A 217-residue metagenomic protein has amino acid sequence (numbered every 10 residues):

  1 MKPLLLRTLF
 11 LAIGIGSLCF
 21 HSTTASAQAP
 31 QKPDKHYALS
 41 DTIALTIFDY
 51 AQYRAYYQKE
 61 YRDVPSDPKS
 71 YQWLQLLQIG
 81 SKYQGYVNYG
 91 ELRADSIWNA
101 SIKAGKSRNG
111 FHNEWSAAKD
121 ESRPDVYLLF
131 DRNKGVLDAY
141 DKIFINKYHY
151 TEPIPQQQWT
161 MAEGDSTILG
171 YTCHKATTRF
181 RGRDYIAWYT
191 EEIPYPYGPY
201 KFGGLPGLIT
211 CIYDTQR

Functional and structural regions predicted by a protein language model:
M1-P33, Y37: Bacterial Sec-dependent N-terminal signal peptides
A29-R217: Extended soluble regions of mature proteins
